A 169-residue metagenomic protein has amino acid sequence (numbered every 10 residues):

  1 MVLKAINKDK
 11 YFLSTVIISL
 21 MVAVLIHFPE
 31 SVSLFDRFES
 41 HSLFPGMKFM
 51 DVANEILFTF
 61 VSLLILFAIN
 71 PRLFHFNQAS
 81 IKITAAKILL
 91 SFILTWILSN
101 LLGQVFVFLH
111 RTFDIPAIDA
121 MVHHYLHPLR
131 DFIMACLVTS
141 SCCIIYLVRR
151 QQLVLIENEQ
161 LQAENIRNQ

Functional and structural regions predicted by a protein language model:
M1-I156: Hydrophobic alpha-helices of bacterial signal-transduction systems
E159-Q169: Conserved HAMP-HisKA connector
